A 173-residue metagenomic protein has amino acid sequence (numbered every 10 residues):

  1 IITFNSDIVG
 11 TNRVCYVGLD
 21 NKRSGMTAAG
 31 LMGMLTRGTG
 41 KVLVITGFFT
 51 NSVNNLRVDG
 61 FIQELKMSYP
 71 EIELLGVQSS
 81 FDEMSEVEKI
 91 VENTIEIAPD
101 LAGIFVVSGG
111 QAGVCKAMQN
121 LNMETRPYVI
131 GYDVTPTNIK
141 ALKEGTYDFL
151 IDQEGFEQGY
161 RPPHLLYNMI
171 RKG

Functional and structural regions predicted by a protein language model:
I1-R23, T135-K143: Flexible loop/hinge segments that line or gate small-molecule binding clefts
I8, T39-K41, D59, Q63-S68 (+3 more regions): Non-catalytic structural scaffold of enzyme domains
V17-K41, V87, N138, E154-R171: Hydrophobic alpha-helical segments within soluble ligand-binding/sensing domains
T27-S68, L166, G173: An alpha-beta-alpha
L43-V44, L65-S85: Short beta-strand elements in bilobed, periplasmic/extracellular small-molecule ligand-binding domains
F61, S79-T137: Hydrophobic alpha-helical
N122-R126, I130-G173: Flexible loop/turn connectors
